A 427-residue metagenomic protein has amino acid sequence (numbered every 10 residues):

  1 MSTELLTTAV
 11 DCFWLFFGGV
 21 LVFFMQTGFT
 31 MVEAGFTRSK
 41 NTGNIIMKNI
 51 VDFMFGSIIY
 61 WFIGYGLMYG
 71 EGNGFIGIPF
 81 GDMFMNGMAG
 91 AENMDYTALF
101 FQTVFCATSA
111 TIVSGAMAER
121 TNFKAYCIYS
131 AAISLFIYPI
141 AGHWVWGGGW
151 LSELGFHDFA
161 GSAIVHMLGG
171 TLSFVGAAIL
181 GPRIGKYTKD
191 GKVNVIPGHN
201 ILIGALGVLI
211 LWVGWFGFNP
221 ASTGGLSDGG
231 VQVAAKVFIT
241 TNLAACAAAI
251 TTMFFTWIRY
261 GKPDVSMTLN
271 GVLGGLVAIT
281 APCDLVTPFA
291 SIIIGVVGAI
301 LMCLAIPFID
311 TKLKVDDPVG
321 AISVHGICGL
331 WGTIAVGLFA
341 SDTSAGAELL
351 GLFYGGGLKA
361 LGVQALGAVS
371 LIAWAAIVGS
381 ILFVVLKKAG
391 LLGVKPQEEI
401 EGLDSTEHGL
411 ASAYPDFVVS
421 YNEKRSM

Functional and structural regions predicted by a protein language model:
M1-M427: Glycine- and aromatic-enriched membrane alpha-helices
